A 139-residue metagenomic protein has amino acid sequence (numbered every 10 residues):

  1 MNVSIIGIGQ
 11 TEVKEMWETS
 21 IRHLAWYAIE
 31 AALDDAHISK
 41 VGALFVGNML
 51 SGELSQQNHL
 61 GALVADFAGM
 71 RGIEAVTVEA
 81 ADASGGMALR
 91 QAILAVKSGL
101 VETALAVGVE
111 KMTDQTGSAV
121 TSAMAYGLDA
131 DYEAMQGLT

Functional and structural regions predicted by a protein language model:
M1, A36-S39, G99: Structured loop/turn residues at beta-strand edges in well-structured enzyme cores
M1-R22, W26, D129-E133: Condensing-enzyme catalytic core mediating Claisen C-C bond formation in acyl metabolism
S4, S51-T103, K111-T116, T121-T139: Conserved catalytic cysteine-centered active-site region of acyl-thioester-dependent Claisen-condensing enzymes
I8-G9, N48, V107-E110: Fold-independent oxyanion-binding glycine-rich loops and adjacent beta-strand/coil segments at enzyme active sites
A25-E30, G86-L89: Short, hydrophobic/amphipathic alpha-helical packing segments that form internal helix faces or helix-helix interfaces
E30-G42: Phosphate/pyrophosphate-binding loops at sites that engage ATP/ADP/AMP, CoA/4′-phosphopantetheine, polyphosphate
V41-M49: Short glycine-rich phosphate-binding loop at a beta-alpha junction
A43, L105-A106: Structural recognition of the beta-strand scaffold that forms the well-ordered cores of secreted hydrolase catalytic
